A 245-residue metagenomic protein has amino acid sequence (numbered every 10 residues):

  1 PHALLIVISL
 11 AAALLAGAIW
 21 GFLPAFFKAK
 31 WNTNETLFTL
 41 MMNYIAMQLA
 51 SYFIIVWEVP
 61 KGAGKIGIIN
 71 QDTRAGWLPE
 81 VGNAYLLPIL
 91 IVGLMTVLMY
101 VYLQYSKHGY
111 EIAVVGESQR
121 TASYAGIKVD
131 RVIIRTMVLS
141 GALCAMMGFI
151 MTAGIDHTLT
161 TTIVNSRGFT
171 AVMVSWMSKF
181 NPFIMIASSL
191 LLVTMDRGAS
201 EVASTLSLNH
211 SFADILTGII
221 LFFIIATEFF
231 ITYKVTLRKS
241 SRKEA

Functional and structural regions predicted by a protein language model:
P1-I19: Membrane-embedded helix boundary and interhelical linker motif in transport proteins
A13, V138-C144, G148-G218: Transmembrane alpha-helical segments in multi-pass inner-membrane proteins
A13-I19, N43-S51, P88-V101, S140-M147 (+3 more regions): Hydrophobic core segments of alpha-helical transmembrane domains in multi-pass membrane transport and ion-translocation
K28-K30, L103, M177: Helix-capping/transition residues at the boundaries of transmembrane alpha-helices and the short helical linkers
E35-Y105, F212, E244: Transmembrane helix-bundle core of multi-pass membrane transporters and related energy-transducing complexes
K61-K65, G109-V114, Y233-A245: Short, Lys/Arg-enriched, Gly/Pro-containing loop segments at transmembrane-helix junctions of multi-pass membrane
V81-T158, P182-F183: Helix-loop-helix "hairpin" substructures at the membrane interface of multi-pass membrane proteins
V97, Y124, K128-R131, A199-A245: Cytosolic-side transmembrane-helix boundaries in multi-pass membrane proteins
